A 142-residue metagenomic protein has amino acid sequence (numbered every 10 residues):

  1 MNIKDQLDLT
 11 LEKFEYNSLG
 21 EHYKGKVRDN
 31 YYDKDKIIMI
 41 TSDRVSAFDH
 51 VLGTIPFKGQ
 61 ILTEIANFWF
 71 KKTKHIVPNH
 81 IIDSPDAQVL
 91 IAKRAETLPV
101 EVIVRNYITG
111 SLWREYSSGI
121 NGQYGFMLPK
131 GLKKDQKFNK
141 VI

Functional and structural regions predicted by a protein language model:
N2-I142: Active-site loop/lid in soluble adenylation, ligation, and acyl-transfer enzymes
